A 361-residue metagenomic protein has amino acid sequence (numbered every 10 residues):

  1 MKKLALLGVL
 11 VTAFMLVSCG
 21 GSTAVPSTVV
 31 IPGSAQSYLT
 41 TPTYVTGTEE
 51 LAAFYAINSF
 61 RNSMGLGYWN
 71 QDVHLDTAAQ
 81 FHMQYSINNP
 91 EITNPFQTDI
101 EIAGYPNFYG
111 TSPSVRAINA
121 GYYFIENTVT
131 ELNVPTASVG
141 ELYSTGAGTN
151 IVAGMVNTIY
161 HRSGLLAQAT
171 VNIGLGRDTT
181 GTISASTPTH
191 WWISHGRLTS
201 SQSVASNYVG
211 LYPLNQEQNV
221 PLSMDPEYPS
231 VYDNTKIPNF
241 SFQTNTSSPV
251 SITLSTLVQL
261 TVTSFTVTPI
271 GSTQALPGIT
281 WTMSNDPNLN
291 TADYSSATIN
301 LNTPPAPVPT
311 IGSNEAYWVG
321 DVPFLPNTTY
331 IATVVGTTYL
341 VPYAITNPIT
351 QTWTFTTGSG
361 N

Functional and structural regions predicted by a protein language model:
M1-L6: Bacterial N-terminal signal peptides that target proteins for export
G8-V9, G67: A periodicity- and composition-biased signal for non-globular, repetitive helical segments
M15-S18: C-terminal motif of bacterial Sec signal peptides marking the signal peptidase cleavage site
G20-P269, V308-I311, I331-V334: Functional surface patches built around histidine and acidic residues
Y228-N361: Acidic, low-complexity Ser/Thr/Gly/Pro-rich repeat segments typical of extracellular/periplasmic and surface-exposed
